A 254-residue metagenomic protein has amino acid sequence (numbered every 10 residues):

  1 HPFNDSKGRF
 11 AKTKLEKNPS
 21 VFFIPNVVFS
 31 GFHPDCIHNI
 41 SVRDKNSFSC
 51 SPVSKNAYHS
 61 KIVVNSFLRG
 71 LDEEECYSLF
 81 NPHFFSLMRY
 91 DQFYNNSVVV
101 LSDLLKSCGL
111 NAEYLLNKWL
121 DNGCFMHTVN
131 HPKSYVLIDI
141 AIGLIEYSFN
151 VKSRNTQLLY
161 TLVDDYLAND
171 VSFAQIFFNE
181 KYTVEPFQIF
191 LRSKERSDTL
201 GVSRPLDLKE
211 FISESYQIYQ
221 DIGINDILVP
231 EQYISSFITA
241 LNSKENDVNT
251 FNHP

Functional and structural regions predicted by a protein language model:
H1-P254: Extracellular glycan-modifying ectodomains
